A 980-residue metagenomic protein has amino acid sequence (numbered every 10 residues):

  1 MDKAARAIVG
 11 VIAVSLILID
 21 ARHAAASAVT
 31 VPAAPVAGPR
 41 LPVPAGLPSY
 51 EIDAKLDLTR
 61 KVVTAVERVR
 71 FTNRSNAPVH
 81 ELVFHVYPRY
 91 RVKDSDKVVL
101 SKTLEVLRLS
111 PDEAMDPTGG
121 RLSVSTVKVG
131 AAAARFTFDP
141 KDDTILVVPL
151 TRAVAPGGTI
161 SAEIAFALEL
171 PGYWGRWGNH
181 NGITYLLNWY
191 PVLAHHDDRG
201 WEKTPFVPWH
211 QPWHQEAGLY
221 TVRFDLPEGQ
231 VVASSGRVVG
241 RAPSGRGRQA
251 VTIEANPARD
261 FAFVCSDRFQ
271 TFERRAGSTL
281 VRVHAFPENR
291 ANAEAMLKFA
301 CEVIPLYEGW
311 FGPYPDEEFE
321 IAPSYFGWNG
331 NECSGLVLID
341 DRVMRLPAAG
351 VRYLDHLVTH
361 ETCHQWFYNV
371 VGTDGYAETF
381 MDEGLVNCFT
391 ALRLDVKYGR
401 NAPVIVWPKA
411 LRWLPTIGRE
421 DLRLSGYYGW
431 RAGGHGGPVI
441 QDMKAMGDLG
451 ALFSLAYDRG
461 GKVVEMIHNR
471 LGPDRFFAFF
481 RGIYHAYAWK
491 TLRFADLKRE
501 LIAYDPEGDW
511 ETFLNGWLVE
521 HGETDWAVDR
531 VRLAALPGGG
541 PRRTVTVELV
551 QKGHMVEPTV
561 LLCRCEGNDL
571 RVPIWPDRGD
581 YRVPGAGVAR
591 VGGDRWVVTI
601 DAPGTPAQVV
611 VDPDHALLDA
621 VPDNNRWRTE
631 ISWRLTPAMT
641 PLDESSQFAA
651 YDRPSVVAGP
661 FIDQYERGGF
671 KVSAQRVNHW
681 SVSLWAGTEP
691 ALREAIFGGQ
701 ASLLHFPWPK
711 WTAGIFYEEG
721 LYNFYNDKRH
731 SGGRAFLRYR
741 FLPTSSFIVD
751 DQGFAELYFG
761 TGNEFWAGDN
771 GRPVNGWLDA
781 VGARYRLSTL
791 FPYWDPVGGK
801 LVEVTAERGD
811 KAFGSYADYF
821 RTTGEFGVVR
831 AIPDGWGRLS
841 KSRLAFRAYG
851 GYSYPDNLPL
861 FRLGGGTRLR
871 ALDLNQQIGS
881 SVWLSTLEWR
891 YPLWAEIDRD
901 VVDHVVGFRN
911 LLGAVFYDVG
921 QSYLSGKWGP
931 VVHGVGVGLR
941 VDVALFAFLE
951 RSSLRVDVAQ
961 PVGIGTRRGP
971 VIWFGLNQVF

Functional and structural regions predicted by a protein language model:
L16, A26-T64, E511-G516: N-terminal, polar/Ser/Thr-rich
T72, L107-G182, R246, R590-T605 (+2 more regions): A surface-exposed beta-strand-loop module
H195-G200, T204, Q211-T359, C388 (+1 more regions): Hydrophobic helix-coil surface modules that form long, contiguous segments used for peptide/substrate interaction
C301, P305, D340, R345-G418 (+1 more regions): Zinc-dependent metallopeptidase catalytic helix centered on the HExxH motif and its immediate flanking segment
P315, K444-A445, G450-V547: Amphipathic alpha-helical substructures
E383, N387-K462, M466, R470: Acidic/His/Gly-enriched intrinsically disordered linker/tail segments that often contain short helix/coil "MoRF-like"
G592-D601, V611-P707, N775-G782, R786-V797 (+3 more regions): Outer-membrane beta-barrel initiation region
G699, G798-F980: C-terminal transmembrane beta-barrel domains of outer membrane proteins
